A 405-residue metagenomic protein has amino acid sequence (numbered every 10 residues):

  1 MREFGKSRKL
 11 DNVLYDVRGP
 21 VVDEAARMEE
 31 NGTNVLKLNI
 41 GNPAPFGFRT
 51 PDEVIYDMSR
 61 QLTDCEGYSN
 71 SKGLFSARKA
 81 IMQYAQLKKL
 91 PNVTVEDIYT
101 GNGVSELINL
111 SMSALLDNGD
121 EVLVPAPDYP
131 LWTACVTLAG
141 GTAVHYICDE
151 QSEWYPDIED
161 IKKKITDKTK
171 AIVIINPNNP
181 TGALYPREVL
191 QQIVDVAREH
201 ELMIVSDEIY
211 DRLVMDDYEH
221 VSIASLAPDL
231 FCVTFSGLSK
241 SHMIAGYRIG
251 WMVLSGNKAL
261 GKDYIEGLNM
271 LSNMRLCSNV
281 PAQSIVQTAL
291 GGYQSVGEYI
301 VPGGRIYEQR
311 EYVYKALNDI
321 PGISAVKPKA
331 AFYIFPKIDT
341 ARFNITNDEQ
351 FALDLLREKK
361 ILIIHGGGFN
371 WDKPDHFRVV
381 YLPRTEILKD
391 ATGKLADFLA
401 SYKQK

Functional and structural regions predicted by a protein language model:
R2-K6, D11-G103, L110, C277 (+2 more regions): N-terminal small-domain helix-loop-helix segment of the aminotransferase-like
N31, A139, E199-H200, L230 (+2 more regions): Helix C-cap/helix->beta junction micro-motif
L87, K163, N344-T346, D354-I363 (+1 more regions): PLP-dependent enzyme catalytic core of the Aspartate aminotransferase-like
A114-V136: Conserved PLP-anchoring active-site segment centered on the Schiff-base-forming lysine
T137-V144: A short helix-loop-beta submotif of the ANL/AMP-binding
V144, D149-H220: Active-site phosphate-binding strand-loop segment of PLP-dependent enzymes
S225-G304, Y314-A316, L399-A400: Conserved core segment of the aminotransferase class I/II
Q287, G303-Y314, A325-D339: Conserved glycine-rich beta-strand-loop-beta hairpin in the small C-terminal domain of fold type I
